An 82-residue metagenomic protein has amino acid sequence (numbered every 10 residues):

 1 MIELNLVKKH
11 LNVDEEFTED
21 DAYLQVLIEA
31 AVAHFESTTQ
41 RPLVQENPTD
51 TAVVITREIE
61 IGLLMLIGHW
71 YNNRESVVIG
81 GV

Functional and structural regions predicted by a protein language model:
M1-V82: Divalent metal-cofactor coordination and adjacent catalytic microenvironments
